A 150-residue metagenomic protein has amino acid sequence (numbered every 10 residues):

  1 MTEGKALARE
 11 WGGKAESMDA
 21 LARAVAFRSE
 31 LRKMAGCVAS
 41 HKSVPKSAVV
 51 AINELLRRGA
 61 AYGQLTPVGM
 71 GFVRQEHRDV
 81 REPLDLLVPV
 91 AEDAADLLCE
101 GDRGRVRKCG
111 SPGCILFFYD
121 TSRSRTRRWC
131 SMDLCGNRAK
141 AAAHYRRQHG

Functional and structural regions predicted by a protein language model:
M1-R107, I115: Short helix-coil boundary/hinge micro-motifs
Q64, R74, Y119-T121, R146-R147: Intrinsically disordered, low-complexity regions enriched in small/polar residues
D85-V90, A95-A142, H149-G150: BZIP DNA-binding basic region
